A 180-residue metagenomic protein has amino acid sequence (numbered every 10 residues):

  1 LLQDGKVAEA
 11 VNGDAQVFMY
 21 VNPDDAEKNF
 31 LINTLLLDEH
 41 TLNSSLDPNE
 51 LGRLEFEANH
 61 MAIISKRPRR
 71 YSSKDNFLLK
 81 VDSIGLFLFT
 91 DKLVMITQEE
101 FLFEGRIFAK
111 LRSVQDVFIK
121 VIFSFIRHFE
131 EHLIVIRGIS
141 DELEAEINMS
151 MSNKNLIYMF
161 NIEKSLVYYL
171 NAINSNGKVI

Functional and structural regions predicted by a protein language model:
L1-I180: Peripheral, non-transmembrane regulatory/ligand-interaction domains of membrane transport proteins
